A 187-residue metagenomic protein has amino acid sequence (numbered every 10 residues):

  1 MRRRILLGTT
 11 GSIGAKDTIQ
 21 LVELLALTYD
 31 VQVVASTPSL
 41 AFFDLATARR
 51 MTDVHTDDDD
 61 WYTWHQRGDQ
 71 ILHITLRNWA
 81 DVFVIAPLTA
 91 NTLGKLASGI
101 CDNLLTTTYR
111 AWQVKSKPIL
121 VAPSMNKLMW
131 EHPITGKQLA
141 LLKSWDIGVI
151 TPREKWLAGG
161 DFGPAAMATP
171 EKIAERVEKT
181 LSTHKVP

Functional and structural regions predicted by a protein language model:
M1-V121, N126-P187: A cross-family phosphate/adenosyl-ligand binding-site feature
